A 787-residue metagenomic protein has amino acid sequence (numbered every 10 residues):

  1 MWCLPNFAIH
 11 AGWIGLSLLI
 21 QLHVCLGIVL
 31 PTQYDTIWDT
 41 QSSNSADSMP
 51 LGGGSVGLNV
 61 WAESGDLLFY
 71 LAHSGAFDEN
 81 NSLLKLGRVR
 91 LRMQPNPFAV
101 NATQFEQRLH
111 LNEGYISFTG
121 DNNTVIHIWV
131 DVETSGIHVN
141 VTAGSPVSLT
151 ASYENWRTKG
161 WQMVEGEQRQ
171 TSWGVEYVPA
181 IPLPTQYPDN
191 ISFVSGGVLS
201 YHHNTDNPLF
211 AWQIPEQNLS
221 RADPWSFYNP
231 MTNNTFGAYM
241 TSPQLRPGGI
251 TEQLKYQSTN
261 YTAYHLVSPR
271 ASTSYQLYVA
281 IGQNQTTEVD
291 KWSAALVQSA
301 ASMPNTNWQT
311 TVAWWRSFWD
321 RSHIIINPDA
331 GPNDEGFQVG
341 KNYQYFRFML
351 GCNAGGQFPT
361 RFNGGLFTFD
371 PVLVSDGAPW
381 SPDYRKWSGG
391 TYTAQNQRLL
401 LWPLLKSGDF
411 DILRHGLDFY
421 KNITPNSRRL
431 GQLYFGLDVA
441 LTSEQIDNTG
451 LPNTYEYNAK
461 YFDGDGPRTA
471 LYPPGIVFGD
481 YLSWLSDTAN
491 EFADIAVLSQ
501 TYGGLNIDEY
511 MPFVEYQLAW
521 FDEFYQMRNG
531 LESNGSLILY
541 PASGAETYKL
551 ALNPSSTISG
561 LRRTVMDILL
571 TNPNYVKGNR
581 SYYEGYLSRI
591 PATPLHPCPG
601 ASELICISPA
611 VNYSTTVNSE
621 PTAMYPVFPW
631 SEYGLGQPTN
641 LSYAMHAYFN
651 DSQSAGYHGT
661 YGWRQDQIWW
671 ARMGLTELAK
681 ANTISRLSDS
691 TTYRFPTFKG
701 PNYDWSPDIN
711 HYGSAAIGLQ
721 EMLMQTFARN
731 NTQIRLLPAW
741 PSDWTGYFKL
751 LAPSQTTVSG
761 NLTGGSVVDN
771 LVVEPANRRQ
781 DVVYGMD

Functional and structural regions predicted by a protein language model:
M1-G27: Fungal secretory targeting signals
I28-D465, V576-Q653, G700-Y703, Q755-V767 (+1 more regions): Aromatic-residue-lined binding/catalytic grooves and analogous aromatic/hydrophobic interfacial grooves in multimeric
G340-K341, S388-N396, G408, S483-D494 (+6 more regions): Aromatic- and histidine-enriched alpha-helix N-cap/loop-to-helix transition segments that scaffold the rims
Y343, R347, Q397, R414-L417 (+5 more regions): Extracytoplasmic/secreted envelope proteins and their assembly/folding machinery, especially bacterial periplasmic
M349-G351, L399-I412, E491-G504, G560-Y575 (+3 more regions): Well-ordered alpha-helical scaffold segments within catalytic/enzyme domains
F367-G390, V439-M511, D522-G585, V768: The feature captures the catalytic groove of carbohydrate-active enzymes
I495-M527, Y582-S614, Y633-V758, T763: Non-catalytic carbohydrate-binding regions of carbohydrate-active enzymes
